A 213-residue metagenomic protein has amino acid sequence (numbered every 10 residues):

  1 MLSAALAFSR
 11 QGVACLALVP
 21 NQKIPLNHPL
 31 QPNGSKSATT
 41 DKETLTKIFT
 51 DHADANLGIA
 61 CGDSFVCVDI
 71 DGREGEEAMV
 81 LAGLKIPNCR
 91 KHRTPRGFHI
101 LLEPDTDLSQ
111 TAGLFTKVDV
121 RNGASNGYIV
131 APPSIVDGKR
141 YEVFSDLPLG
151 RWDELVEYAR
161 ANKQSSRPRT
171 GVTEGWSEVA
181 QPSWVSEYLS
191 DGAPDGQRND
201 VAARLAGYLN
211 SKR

Functional and structural regions predicted by a protein language model:
M1-R96, D105-T106, P194-R198, R213: Signature for HUH/AEP ssDNA processing cores
L6-S9, A17, G97, P104-T106 (+2 more regions): Modules that initiate DNA replication and primer synthesis
G12, V68, H99-I100, A131 (+1 more regions): Residue-level detector of buried hydrophobic side-chain packing in well-ordered secondary-structure elements
N21, E74, G97, T106 (+2 more regions): Short loop/turn segments at secondary-structure transitions that flank enzyme active sites
D63, P95, G123-N126, R204: Short, solvent-exposed loop/turn segments at the edges of secondary structure
E77-L84, L101-Y128: Helical (often loop-to-helix) elements that flank the catalytic cores of nucleotide-handling enzymes
L114-P168: Conserved catalytic-core surface of thiol
